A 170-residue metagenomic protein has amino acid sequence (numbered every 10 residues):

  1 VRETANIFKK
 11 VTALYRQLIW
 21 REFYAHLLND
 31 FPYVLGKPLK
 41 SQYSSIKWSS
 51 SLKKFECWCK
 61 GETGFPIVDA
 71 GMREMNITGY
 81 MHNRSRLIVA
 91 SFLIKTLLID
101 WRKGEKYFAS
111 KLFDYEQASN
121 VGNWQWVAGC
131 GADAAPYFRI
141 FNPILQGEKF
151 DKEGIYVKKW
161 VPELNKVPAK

Functional and structural regions predicted by a protein language model:
V1-K170: C-terminal catalytic domain of photolyase/cryptochrome flavoproteins, centering on the FAD-binding pocket
